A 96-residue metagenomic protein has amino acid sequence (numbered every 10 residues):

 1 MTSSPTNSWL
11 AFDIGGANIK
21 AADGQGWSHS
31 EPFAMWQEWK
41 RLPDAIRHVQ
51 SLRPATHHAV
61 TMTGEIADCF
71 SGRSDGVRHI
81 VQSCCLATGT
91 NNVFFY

Functional and structural regions predicted by a protein language model:
M1-A11, G72, G76-V77: A short, flexible N-terminal coil/short beta segment enriched in small residues
S4-H48: Short glycine-rich, Thr/Ser-proximal phosphate-binding strand/loop in the N-terminal lobe of ATP-dependent enzymes
S51: Conserved glycine-centered beta->alpha loop in an early N-terminal alpha/beta scaffold
P54-Y96: Short beta-strand-loop/turn "lid" adjacent to the catalytic site in phosphate-handling enzymes
